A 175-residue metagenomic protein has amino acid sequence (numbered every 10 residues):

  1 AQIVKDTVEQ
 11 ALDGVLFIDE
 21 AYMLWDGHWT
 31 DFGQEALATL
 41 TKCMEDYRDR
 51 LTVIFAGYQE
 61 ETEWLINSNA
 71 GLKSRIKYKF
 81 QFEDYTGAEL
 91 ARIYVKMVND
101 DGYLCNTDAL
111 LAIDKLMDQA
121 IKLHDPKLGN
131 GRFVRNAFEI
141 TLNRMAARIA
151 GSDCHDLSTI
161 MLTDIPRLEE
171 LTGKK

Functional and structural regions predicted by a protein language model:
A1-L12: Short glycine-rich substrate-engagement loop in P-loop NTPases that contacts/grips substrate
Q2, Q34-A38, S74, R92 (+2 more regions): Surface-exposed alpha-helical interface segments used for non-catalytic interactions
V15: Hydrophobic "anchor" residues on beta-strands that sit immediately upstream of conserved functional sites
I18-D19: Hydrophobic residues in beta-strands of the RecA-like P-loop NTPase core, especially within AAA+ ATPase
Y22-E60, N67-K73: Conserved catalytic/switch belt of AAA+ P-loop NTPases
I66-D84: A short helix-turn-beta junction within AAA+ P-loop NTPase domains corresponding to the substrate/partner-engaging
F80, D84-T86, Y94-D156: Conserved AAA+ ATPase small/helical "lid" subdomain
R144-K175: C-terminal engagement/docking regions of AAA+ P-loop ATPases
